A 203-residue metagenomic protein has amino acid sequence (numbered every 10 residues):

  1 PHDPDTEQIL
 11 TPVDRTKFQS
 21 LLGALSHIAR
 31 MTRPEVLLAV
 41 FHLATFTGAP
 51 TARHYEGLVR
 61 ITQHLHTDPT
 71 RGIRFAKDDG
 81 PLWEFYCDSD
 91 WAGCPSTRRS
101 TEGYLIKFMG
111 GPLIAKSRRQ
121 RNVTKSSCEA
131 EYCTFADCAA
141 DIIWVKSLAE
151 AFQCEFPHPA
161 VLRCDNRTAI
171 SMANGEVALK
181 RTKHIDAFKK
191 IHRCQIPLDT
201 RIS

Functional and structural regions predicted by a protein language model:
P1-S203: Divalent metal-binding acidic/histidine catalytic loops
